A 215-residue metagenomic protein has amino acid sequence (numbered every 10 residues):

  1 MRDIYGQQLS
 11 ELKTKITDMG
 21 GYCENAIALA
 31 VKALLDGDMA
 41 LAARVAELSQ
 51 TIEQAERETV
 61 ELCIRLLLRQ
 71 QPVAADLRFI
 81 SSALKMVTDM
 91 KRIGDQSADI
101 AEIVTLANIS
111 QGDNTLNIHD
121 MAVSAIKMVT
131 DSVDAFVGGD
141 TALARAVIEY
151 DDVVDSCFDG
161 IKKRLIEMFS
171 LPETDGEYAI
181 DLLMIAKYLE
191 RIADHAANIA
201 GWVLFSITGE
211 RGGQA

Functional and structural regions predicted by a protein language model:
M1-A215: Cytosolic, long alpha-helical scaffolding segments
